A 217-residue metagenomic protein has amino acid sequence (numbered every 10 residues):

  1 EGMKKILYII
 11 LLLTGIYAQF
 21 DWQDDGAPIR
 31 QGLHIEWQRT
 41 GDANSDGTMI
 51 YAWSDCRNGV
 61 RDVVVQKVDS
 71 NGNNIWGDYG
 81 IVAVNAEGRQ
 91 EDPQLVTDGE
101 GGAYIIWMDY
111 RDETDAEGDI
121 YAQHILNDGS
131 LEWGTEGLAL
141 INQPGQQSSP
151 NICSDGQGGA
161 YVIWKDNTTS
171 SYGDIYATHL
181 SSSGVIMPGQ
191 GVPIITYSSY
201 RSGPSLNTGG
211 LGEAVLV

Functional and structural regions predicted by a protein language model:
E1-M3: N-terminal secretory signal peptides that target proteins for export/translocation
K5-G15: Sec-dependent N-terminal signal peptides
Q19-V217: Extracellular, repeat-based ectodomains that mediate carbohydrate processing or recognition
